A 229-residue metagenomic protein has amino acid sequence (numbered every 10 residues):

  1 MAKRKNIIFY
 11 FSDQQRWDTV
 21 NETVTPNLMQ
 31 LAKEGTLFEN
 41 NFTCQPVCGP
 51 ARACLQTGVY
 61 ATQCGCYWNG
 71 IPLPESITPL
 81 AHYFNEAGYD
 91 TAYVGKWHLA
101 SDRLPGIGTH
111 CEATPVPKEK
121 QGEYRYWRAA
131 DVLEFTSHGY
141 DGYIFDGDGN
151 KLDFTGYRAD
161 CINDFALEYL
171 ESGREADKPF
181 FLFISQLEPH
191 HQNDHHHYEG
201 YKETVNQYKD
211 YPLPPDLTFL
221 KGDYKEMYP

Functional and structural regions predicted by a protein language model:
M1-K3, A32, N85-E86, E119-G122 (+1 more regions): Extracellular/periplasmic catalytic domains that process cell-envelope and extracellular macromolecules
A2-K5, F11-T25, V132-Y157, L167-P229: Active-site-proximal cap/lid insertion segments
K5, F9-Y10, R16-V94, D102-L104: Active-site segment of extracytoplasmic enzymes that catalyze sulfate/phosphate-ester chemistry
F38, E123-Y124, F180-F181: Aromatic-residue hotspot detector
T57-G156, Q192-N206: Catalytic-site neighborhoods of secreted/periplasmic enzymes that process anionic sulfate/phosphate groups
C111-A113, N163-S172: Short alpha-helical segments and helix-capping/turn motifs at coil-helix boundaries
R158-I162: Phosphate/oxyanion-binding active-site loops and adjacent basic polyanion-contact surfaces
